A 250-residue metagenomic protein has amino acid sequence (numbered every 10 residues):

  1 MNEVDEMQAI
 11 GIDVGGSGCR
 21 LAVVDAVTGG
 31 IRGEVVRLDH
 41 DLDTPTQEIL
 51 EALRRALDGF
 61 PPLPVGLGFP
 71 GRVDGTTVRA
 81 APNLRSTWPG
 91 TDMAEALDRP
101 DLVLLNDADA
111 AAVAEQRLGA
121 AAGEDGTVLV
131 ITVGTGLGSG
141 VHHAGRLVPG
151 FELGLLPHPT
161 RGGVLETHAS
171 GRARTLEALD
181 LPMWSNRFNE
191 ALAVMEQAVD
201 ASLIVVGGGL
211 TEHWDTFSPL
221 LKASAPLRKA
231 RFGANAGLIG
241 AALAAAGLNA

Functional and structural regions predicted by a protein language model:
N2-Q8, A22-V24, E34-V35, D43-Q47 (+6 more regions): Glycine/GP-enriched mid-protein hinge/lid loop-to-helix segment characteristic of carbohydrate kinases
A9-G15: Short, hydrophobic/glycine-enriched beta-strand segments
D13, G66-P70, L105, L129-G136 (+1 more regions): Short beta-strand segments
G18, M195, A201-L220, S224 (+1 more regions): Glycine-rich phosphate-binding loops at beta-strand->alpha-helix junctions
G30-I31, V78, L147: Hydrophobic "anchor" residues
E34, D39-V65, G71-D125, D215-L227 (+1 more regions): Glycine-rich phosphate-binding loop and adjoining helix at the ATP-binding site of ATP-dependent phosphoryl-transfer
